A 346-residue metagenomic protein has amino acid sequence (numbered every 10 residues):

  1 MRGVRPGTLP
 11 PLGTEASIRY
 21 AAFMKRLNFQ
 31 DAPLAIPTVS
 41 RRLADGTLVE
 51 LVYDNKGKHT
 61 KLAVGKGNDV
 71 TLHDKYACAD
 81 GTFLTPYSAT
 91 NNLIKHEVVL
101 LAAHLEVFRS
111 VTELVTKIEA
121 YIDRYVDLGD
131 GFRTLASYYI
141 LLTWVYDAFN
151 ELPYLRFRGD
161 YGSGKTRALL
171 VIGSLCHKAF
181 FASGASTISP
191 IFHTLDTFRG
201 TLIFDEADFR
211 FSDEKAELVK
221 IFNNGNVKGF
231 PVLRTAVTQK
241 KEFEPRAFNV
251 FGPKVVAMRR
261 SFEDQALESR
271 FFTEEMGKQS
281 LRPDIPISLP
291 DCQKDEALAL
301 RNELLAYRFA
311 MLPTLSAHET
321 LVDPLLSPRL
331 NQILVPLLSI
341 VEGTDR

Functional and structural regions predicted by a protein language model:
M1-F149: N-terminal nucleic-acid engagement/recognition segments and initiation subdomains in replication, restriction
N92-D196, V322-P324, L330-D345: P-loop NTPase catalytic core of nucleic-acid-dependent motor ATPases
I140, I172, D205, F222 (+3 more regions): Conserved RecA-like P-loop NTPase ATPase core
G173, H177, E217-Q239: Conserved catalytic/switch belt of AAA+ P-loop NTPases
G184-T201, D213-A216, K220, E242-P245: Conserved alpha-helical scaffold flanking the Walker A/P-loop in AAA+ ATPase domains
R199-T201, F230-V232, N249-V255: Loop/turn-to-beta-strand initiation segments
T201-N226, R259-S269: Conserved AAA+/SF3 P-loop NTPase catalytic/coupling segment centered on the Walker-B
F243-V250, R259-R346: Phosphate-sensing "switch" segment of ASCE/P-loop ATPases
